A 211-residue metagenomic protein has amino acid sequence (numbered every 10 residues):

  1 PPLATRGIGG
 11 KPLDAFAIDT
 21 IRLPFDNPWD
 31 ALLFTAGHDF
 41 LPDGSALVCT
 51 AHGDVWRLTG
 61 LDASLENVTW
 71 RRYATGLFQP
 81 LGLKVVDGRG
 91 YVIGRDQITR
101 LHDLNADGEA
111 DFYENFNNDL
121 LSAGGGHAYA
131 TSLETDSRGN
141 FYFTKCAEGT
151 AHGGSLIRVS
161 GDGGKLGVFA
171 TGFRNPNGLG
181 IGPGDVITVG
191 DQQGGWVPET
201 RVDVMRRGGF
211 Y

Functional and structural regions predicted by a protein language model:
P1-Y211: Beta-propeller domains with acidic blade repeats across secreted/periplasmic ectodomains and cytosolic WD/CNH propellers
